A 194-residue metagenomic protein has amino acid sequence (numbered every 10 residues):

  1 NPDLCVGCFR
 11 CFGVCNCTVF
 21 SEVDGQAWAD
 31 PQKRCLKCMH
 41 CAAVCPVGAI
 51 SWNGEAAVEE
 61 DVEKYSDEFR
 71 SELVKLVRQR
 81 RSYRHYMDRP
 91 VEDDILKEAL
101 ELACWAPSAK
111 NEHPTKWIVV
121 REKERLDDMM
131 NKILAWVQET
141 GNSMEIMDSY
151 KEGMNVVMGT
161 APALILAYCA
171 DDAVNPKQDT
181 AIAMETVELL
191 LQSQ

Functional and structural regions predicted by a protein language model:
N1-Q194: Acidic, surface-exposed loops and disordered segments
